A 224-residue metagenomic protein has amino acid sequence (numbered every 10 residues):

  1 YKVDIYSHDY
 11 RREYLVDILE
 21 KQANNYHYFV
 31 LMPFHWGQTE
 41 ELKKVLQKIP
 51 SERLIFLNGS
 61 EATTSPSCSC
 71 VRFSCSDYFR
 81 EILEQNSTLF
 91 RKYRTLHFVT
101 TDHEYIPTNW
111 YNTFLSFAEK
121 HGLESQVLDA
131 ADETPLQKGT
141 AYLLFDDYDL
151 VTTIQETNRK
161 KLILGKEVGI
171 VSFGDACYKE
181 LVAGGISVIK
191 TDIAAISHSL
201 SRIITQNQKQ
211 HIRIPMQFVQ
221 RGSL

Functional and structural regions predicted by a protein language model:
Y1-D77, E81, A141, Y148: Alpha-helical recognition/docking segments in bacterial nutrient-uptake and carbohydrate-utilization systems
Y1-D9, T95-T100, Y111-P135, T140-A141: Short beta-strand elements in bilobed, periplasmic/extracellular small-molecule ligand-binding domains
S7, P33, F56-N58, H97-D102 (+3 more regions): Short beta-strand/turn micro-motifs composed of small residues that flank or help shape donor/cofactor-binding pockets
G37, S60-H97, L150, I189-K209: Hydrophobic alpha-helical segments within soluble ligand-binding/sensing domains
V45-S51, F90-R91, K160-G165: Short, conserved loop/helix-junction motifs that constitute active-site signature segments in enzyme catalytic cores
L57-T63, L128-D132, D147-Y148, F173-Y178: Short, polar loop motifs at secondary-structure junctions
D77-H121, I212-L224: An alpha-beta-alpha
L136-A141, D147-L224: Flexible loop/turn connectors
